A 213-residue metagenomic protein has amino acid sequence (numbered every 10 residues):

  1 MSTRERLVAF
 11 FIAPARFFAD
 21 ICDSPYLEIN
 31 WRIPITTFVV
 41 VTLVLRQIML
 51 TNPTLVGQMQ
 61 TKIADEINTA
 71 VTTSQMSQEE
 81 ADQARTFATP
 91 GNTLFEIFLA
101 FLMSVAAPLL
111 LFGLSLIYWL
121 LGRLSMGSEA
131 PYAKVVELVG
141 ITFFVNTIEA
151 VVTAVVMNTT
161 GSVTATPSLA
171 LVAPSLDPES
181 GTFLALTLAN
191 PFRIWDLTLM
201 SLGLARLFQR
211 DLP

Functional and structural regions predicted by a protein language model:
M1-I35, L124-K134, L176, L202-P213: Membrane-interface extramembranous regions at the lipid-water interface
A13, F17, L111-M126, A154 (+1 more regions): Membrane-cytosol interface at the C-terminal ends of transmembrane alpha helices in small multi-pass membrane proteins
P25-T51: Hydrophobic alpha-helical transmembrane segments of multi-pass membrane transport/permease proteins
I33-P34, M103, A107, K134 (+1 more regions): Alpha-helical transmembrane segments of multi-pass membrane proteins, especially transporters and channels
T37-L45, L110, L114, Y118 (+2 more regions): Alpha-helical transmembrane segments of multipass membrane proteins
M49-N92: Membrane-interface interhelical loops and short interface/amphipathic helices in multi-pass inner-membrane
D82-L109, F192, L202: Individual transmembrane alpha-helix segments
E129-P213: Hydrophobic alpha-helical transmembrane segments and adjacent short intramembrane/lumenal linkers of inner/organellar
